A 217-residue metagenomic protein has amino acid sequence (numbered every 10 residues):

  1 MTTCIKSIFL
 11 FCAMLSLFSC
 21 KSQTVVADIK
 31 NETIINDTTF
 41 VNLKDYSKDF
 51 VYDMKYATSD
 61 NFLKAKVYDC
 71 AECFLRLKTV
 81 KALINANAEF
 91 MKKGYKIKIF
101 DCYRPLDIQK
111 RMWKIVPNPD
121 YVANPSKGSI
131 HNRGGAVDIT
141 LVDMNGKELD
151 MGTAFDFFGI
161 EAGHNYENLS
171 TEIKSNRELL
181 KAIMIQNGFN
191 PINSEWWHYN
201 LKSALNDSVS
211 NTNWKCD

Functional and structural regions predicted by a protein language model:
M1-D28: Bacterial Sec-dependent N-terminal signal peptides
C20-F100, I115-S194, N200-D217: Extracytoplasmic cell-surface/polysaccharide-interacting catalytic and binding patches
P105: Segments that shape or occlude catalytic/ligand-binding pockets
I108: Short, well-ordered surface patches within globular domains
R111-W113: Metal-dependent catalytic neighborhoods of phosphoester/phosphodiester hydrolases
